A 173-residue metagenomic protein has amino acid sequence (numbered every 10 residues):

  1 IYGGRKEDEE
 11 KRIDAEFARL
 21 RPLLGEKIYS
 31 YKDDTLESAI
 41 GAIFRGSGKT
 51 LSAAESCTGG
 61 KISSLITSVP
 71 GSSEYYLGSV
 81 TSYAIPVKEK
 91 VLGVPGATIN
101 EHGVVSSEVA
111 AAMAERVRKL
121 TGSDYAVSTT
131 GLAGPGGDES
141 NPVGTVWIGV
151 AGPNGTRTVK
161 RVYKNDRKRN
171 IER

Functional and structural regions predicted by a protein language model:
I1-R5: Short beta-strand-to-loop capping motifs
D8-R173: Short alpha-helical segments enriched in small residues
